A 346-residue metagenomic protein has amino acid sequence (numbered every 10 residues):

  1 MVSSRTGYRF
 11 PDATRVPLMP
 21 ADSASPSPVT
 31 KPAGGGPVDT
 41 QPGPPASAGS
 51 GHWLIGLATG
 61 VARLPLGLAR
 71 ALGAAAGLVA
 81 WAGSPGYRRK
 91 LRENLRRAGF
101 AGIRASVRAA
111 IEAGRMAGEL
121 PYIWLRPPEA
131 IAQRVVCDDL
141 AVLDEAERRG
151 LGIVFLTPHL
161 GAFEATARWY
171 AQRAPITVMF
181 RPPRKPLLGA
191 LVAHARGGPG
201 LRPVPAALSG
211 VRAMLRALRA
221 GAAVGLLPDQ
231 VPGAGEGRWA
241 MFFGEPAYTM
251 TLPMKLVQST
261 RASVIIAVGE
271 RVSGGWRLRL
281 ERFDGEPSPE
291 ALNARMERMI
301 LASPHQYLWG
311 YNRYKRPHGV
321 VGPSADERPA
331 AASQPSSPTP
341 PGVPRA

Functional and structural regions predicted by a protein language model:
S3-R9, S27: Low-acidity, Ser/Thr- and Arg-rich intrinsically disordered low-complexity segments
R15-P42, G83, A101-A110, E147-R148 (+2 more regions): Non-catalytic C-terminal accessory region of glycerolipid acyltransferases and related lyso-lipid remodeling enzymes
L18-T157, G189-A193, G198-G200, S333 (+1 more regions): Membrane-anchoring hydrophobic helices of lipid-metabolizing enzymes
G56, K90, A141, A165 (+4 more regions): Short Gly/charged-rich anion-binding patches and loops
T59-G67, G161-A167, R212-D229: Short, composition-biased local secondary-structure segments
R149-L208, A234-E245: Catalytic core of membrane glycerolipid acyltransferases/transacylases, capturing the structured, soluble-facing
